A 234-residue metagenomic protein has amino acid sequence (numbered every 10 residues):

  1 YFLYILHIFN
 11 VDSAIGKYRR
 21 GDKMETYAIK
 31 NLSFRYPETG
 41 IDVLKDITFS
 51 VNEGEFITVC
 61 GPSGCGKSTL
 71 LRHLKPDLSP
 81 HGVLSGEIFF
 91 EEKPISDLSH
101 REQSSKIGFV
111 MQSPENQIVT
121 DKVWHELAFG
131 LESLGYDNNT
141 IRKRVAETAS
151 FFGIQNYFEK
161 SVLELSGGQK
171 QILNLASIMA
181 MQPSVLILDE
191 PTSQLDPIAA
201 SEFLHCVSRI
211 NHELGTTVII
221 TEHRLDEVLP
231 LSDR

Functional and structural regions predicted by a protein language model:
M24-I29, F34-D46, L78-H81, S99: A short, flexible loop at the N-terminus of ABC-type nucleotide-binding domains that lies
C60-P62: The feature captures the beta-strand-to-loop junction immediately N-terminal to the Walker
V83-P94: Conserved ABC transporter NBD signature motif
N139-Y157: Conserved ABC ATPase "signature" region
S161-L165, Q169: Conserved ABC ATPase signature
L186-D189: Catalytic Walker B motif of ABC-type/P-loop ATPase nucleotide-binding domains
E222-H223: H-loop/switch region of ABC-family ATPase nucleotide-binding domains
